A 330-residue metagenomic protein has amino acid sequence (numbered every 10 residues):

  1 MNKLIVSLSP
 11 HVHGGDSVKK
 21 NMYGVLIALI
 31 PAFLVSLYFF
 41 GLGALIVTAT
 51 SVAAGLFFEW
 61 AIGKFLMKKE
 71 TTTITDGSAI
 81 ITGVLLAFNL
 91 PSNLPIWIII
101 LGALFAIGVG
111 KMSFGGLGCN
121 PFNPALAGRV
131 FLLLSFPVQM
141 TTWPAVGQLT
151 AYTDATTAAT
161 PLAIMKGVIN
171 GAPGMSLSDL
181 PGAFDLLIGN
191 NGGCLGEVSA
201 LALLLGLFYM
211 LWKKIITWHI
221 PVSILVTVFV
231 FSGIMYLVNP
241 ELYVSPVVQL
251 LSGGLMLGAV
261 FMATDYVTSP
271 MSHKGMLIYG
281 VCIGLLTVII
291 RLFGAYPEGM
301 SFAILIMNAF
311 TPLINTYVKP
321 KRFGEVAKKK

Functional and structural regions predicted by a protein language model:
M1-L56: N-terminal signal-anchor module of multipass membrane proteins
M1-Y23, F65, L292-K330: Cytosolic-side transmembrane-helix boundaries in multi-pass membrane proteins
S9, F57-K69, I107-G118, L205-K214 (+1 more regions): C-terminal ends of transmembrane helices
L37-T82, L86: Membrane helical hairpin/interfacial module
L42-A54, N93-G102, L186-A200, Y243-L255: Structural signature of hydrophobic alpha-helical transmembrane segments
L85-D154: Membrane-interface helix-loop-helix junctions at boundaries between adjacent transmembrane segments
P121-A125, P246-G253, M276, G294-M307: Loop-to-transmembrane alpha-helix initiation sites
P124-L204: Long hydrophobic alpha-helical segments that form multi-pass transmembrane helix bundles in integral membrane proteins
